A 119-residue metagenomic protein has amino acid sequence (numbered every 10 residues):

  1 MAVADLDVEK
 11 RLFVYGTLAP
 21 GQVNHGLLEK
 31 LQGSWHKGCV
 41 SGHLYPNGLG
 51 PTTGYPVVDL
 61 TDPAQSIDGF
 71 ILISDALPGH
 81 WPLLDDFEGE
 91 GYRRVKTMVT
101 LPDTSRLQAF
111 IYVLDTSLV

Functional and structural regions predicted by a protein language model:
A2-V119: Glycine-aromatic micro-motifs
